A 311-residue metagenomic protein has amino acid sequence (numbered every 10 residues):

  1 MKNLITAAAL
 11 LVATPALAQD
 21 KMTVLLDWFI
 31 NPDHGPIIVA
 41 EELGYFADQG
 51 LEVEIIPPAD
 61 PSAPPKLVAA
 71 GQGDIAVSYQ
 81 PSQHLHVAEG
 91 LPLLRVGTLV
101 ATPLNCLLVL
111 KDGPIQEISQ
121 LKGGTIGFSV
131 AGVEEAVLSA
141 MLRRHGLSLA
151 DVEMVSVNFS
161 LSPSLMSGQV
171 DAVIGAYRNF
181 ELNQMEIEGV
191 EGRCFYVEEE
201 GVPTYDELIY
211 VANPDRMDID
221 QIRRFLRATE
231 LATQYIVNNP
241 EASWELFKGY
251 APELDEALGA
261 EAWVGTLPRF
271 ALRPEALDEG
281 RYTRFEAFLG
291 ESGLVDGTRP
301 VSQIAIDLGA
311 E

Functional and structural regions predicted by a protein language model:
M1-A9: Sec-dependent signal peptide recognition, specifically the positively charged N-region followed immediately by
A13-P15: N-terminal signal peptide c-region/cleavage motif recognized by signal peptidases
K21-N158, S162-S167, D171-N179, C194-F195 (+1 more regions): Short, glycine-/small- and polar/acidic-enriched structural segments that line small-molecule recognition paths
Y45-D48, R144-L149, E188-V190, D220 (+2 more regions): Short helix-capping segments at alpha-helix termini
P81-S82, F159-Y250: Pocket-lining segment of extracytoplasmic ligand-binding domains
L99-V109, V190-D215, L226, G265-P268 (+1 more regions): Periplasmic-binding protein-like
D218-L294: Secondary-structure end/capping motifs
T283-E311: Conserved C-terminal helix/tail region of periplasmic/extracytoplasmic solute-binding proteins
